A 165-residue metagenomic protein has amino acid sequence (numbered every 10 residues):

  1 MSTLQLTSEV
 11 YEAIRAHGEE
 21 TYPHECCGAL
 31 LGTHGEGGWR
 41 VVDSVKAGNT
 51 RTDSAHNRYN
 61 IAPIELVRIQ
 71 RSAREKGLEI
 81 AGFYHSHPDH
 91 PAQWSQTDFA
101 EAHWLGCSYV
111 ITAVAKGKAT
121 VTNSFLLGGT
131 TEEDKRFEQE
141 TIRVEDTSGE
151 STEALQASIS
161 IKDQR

Functional and structural regions predicted by a protein language model:
M1-I80, D89-R165: Conserved beta-strand-loop surface patch within small alpha/beta domains used for substrate/adaptor or ligand engagement
S86: Acidic/histidine-rich, metal-coordinating catalytic segments
